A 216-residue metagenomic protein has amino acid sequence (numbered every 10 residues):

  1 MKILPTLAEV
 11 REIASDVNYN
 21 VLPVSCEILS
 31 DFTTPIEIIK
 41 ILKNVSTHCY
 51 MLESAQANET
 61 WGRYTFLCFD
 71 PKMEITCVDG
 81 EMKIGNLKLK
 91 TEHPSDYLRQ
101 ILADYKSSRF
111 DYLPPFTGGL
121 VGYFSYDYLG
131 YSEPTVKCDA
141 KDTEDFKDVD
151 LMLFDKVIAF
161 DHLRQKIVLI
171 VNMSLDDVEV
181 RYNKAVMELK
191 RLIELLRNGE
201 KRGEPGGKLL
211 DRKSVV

Functional and structural regions predicted by a protein language model:
M1-C49, S54-E92, Y126, G130-V216: Extended accessory regions or peripheral subdomains of proteins
S95: Extended, highly charged
R99-A103, S107-S108, P114-G119: Short HxH-centered metal-ligating active-site micro-motif
